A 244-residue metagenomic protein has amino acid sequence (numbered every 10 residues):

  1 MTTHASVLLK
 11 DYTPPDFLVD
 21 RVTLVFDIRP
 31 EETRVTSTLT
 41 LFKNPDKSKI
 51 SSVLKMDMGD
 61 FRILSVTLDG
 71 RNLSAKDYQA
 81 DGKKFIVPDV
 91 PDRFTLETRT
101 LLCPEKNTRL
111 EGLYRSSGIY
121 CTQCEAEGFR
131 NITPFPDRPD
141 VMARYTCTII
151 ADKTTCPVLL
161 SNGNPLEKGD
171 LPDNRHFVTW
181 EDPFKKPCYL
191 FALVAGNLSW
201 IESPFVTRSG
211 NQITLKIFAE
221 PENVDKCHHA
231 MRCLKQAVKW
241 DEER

Functional and structural regions predicted by a protein language model:
M1-R34, Y114-Q123, R130, F135 (+1 more regions): N-terminal, polar/Ser/Thr-rich
L18-V22, K83, A143, H176: Short beta-strand or tight-loop elements that sit immediately N-terminal to catalytic metal-binding acidic residues
L24-F26, K84-D89, I132-D137, P165-G169: Beta-strand-rich interaction surfaces with strong enrichment in secreted/lumenal proteins
T33-N44: Short beta-strand elements of extracellular/lumenal beta-sandwich folds
L39-L41, T100, I149: Hydrophobic beta-strand positions in extracellular immunoglobulin-like domains
N44-L54, M58-S116, D137, P172-N174 (+1 more regions): A surface-exposed beta-strand-loop module
E125-E127, P134-R244: Hydrophobic helix-coil surface modules that form long, contiguous segments used for peptide/substrate interaction
